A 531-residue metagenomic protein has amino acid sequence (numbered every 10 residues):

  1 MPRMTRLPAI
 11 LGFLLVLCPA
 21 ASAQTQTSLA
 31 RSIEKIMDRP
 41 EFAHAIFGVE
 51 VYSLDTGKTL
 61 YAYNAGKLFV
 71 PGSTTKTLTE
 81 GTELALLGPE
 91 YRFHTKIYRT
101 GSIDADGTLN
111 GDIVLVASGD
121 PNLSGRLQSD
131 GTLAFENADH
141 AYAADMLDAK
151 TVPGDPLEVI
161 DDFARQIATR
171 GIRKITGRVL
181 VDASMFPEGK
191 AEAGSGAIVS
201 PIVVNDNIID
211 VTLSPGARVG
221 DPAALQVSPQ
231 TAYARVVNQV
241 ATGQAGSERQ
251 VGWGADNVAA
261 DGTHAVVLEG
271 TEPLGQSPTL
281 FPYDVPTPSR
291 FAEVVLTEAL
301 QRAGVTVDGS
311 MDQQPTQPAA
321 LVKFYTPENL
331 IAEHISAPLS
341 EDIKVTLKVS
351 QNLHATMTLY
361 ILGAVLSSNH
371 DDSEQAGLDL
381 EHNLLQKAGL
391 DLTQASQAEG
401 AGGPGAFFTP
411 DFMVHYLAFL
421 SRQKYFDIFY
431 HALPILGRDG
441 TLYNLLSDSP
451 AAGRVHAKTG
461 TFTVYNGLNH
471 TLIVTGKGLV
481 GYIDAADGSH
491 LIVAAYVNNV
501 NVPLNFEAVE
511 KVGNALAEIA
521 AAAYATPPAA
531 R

Functional and structural regions predicted by a protein language model:
M1-T5: N-terminal secretory signal peptides that target proteins for export/translocation
P8-P19: Bacterial N-terminal signal peptides
A23-D55, Y61-K67, Q166: Beta-lactamase-like hydrolase cores
Q24-R39, A85-L392, D487, A515-R531: Conserved serine DD-peptidase/penicillin-binding transpeptidase domain and beta-lactam-recognizing active-site
I33, G57, K76-E83, V179 (+7 more regions): Residue-level preference for non-acidic, small/hydrophobic
L60-A62, E158, V349, T356-R531: Small-residue-rich helix-loop
A62-T82: Short active-site loop at a secondary-structure junction that contains or immediately precedes the catalytic residue(s)
N64-F69, P282-Y283, G402-P404: A short glycine/serine-rich beta->alpha loop
